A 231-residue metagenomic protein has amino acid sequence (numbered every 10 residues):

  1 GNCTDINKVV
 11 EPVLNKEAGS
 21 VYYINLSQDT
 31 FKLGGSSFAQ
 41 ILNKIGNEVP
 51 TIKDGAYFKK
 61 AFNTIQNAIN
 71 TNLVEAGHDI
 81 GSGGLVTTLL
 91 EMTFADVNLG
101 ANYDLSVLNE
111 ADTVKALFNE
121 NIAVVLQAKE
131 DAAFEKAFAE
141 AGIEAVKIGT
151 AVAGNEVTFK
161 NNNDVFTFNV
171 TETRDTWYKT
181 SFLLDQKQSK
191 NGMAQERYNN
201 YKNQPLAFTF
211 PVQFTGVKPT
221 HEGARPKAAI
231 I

Functional and structural regions predicted by a protein language model:
C3-F118, A132-K227: Intein/HINT protein-splicing elements and their conserved insertion hotspots or analogous self-processing inserts
I122: Acidic/polar, compositionally biased interaction segments
V125-K129, I231: Short hydrophobic/aromatic beta-strand micro-patches that form the beta-sheet surface supporting nucleotide- or nucleic
